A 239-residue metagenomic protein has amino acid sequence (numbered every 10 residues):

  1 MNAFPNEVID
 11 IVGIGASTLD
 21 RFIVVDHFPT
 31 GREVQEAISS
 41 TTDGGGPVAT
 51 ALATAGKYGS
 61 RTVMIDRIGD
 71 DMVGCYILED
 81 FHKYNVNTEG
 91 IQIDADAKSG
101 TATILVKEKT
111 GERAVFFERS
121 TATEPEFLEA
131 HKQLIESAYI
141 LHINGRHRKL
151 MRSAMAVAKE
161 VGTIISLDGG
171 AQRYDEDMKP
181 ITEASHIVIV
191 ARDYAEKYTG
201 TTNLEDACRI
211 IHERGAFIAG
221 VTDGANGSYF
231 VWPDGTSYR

Functional and structural regions predicted by a protein language model:
M1-R67, M72-E79, K83-V86, V157: Glycine-rich phosphate/adenosyl-contacting loop at the front of the ribokinase-like
N2-S17, D80-I93, L105-R239: Ribokinase/PfkB-type carbohydrate-kinase core domain
A95-A97: Short, glycine-/polar-rich solvent-exposed loops and beta-turns at beta-strand/coil boundaries
S99-I104: Short alpha-helix plus adjacent loop in nuclease-associated cores
